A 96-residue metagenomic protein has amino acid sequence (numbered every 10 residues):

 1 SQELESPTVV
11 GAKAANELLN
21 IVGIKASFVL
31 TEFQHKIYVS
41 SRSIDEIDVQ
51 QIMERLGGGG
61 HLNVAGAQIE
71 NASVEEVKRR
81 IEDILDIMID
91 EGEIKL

Functional and structural regions predicted by a protein language model:
S1-L96: Hydrophobic helix-and-loop "lid/oligomerization" segment in the mid-to-C-terminal part of catalytic domains
